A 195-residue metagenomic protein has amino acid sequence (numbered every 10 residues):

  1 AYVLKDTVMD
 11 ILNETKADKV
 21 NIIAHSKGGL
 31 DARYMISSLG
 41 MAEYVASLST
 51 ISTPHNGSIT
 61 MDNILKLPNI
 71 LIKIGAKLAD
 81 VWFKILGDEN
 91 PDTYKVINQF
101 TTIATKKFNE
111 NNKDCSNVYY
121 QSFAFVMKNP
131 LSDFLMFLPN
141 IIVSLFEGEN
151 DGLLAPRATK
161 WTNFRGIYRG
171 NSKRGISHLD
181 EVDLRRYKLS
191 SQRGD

Functional and structural regions predicted by a protein language model:
A1-N69, L189-S191: N-terminal non-catalytic accessory region
A42-D195: Helical cap/lid subdomain of alpha/beta-hydrolase-fold lipid enzymes that gates access to the catalytic pocket
